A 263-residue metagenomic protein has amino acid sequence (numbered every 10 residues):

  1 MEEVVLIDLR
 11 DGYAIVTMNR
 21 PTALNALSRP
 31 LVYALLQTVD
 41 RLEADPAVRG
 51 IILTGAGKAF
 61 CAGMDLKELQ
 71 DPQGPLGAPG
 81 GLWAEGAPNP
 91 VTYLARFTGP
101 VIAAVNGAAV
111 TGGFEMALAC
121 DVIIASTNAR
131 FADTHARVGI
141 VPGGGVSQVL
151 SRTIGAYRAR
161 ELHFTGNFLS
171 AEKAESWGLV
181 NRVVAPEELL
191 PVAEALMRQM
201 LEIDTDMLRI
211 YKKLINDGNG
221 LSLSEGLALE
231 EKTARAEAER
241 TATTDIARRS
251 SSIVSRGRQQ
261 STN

Functional and structural regions predicted by a protein language model:
M1-A56: Conserved CoA-thioester-binding segment of acyl-CoA-metabolizing enzymes
M1-D11, G166-A171, E187, P191 (+1 more regions): C-terminal alpha-helix plus adjacent terminal tail
V16, L53, D65, M116-L118 (+3 more regions): Hydrophobic/aromatic residues within transmembrane alpha-helices of multi-pass small-molecule transporters
P30, A34, G86, Y93 (+3 more regions): Charged catalytic carboxylate motif
G55-Y93, A109, R137, S222 (+1 more regions): Glycine- (often His-adjacent) and acidic-residue-rich active-site loop that binds/positions the CoA thioester
G86-P90, G145-V149, R158, I210 (+2 more regions): Hydrophobic alpha-helical segments typical of transmembrane helices and their membrane-interface/capping positions
T92-D206: Crotonase-fold acyl-CoA enzyme core
